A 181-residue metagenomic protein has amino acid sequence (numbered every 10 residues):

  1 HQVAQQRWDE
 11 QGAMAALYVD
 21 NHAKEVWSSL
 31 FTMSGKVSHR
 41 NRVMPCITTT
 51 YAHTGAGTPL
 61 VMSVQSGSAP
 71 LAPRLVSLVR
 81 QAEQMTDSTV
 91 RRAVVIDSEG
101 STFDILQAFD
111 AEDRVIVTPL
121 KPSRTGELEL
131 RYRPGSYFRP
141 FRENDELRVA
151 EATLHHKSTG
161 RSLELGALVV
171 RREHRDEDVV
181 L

Functional and structural regions predicted by a protein language model:
H1-Q6, V94-V95, Q107-A111, T125: Short alpha-helical elements
H1-T50: Active-site-proximal, Lys/Arg-enriched surface segment that forms a nucleic-acid-binding/basic interface patch
A13-K24, G57, L75, R91-S101 (+2 more regions): Short, conserved catalytic/metal-binding motifs centered on acidic residues
H22, V64-G67, D97-S101, K121-S123: An acidic- and aromatic-residue-enriched active-site/binding cleft used to recognize and process polar
S28-L30, T102-A108, G126-R131: A short acidic (Asp/Glu
H39-T86: Electropositive, glycine- and tryptophan-enriched low-complexity nucleic-acid-binding patches
Q84-D87, L106-V115: Short, surface-exposed basic-aromatic patches at helix termini and helix-loop junctions that form
E112-L181: An anionic, glycine-rich sequence signature occurring as long contiguous blocks
